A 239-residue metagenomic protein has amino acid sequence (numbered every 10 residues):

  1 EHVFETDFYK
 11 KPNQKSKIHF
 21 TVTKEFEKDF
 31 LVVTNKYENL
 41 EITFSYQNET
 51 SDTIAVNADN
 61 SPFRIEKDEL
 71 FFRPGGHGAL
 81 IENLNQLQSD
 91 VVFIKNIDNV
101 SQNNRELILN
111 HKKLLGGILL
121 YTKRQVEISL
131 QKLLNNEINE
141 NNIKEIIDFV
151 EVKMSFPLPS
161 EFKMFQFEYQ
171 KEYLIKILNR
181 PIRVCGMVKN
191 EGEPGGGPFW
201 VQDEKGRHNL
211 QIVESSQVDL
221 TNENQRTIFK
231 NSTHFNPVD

Functional and structural regions predicted by a protein language model:
E1-E191, W200-V201, K205-Q211, Q217: Domain-scale recognition of functional cores that engage charged ligands
G117-Q131, T221-D239: Active-site-adjacent segment of 2-oxoglutarate/Fe(II) JmjC oxygenases
